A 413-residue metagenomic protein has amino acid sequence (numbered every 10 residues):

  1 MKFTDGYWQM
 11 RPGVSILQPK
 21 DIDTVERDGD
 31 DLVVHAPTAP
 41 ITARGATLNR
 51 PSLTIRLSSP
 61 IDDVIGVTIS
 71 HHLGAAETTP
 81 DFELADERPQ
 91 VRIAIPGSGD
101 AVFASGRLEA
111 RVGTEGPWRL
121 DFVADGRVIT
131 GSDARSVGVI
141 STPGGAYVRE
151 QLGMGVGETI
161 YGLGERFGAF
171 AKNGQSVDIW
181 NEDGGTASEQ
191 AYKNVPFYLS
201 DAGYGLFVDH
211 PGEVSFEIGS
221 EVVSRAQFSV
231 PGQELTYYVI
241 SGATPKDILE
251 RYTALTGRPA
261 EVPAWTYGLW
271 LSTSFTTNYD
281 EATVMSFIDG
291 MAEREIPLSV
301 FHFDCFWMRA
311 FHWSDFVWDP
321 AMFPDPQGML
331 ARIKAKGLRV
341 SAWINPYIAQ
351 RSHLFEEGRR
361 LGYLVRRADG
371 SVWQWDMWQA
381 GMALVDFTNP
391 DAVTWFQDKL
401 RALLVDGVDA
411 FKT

Functional and structural regions predicted by a protein language model:
M1-D5, S15, T47-N49, S70-H72 (+4 more regions): Catalytic and substrate-binding clefts that recognize carbohydrates or anionic sugar/phosphate headgroups
K2-A43, N49-G99: A low-complexity, Ser/Thr/Gly/Pro-enriched, surface-exposed linker/loop concept that marks segments flanking
H35, R56-S58, R111, Y238 (+1 more regions): Generic structural detector for well-ordered beta-strands
P37, P60, S70-H72, S200 (+4 more regions): Acidic/polar N-terminal loop/beta-strand segments that form early-domain functional surfaces
I65-G66, G205, L404-D406: Short amphipathic alpha-helical segments with coiled-coil-like heptad repeat character
T78-G106, V148-G184, H312-M329, Y363-A392: Aromatic/His-enriched, Gly/Pro-containing loop or helix-boundary segments that lie immediately adjacent to catalytic
A260-T413: Aromatic-lined carbohydrate-binding/catalytic grooves of carbohydrate-active enzymes
